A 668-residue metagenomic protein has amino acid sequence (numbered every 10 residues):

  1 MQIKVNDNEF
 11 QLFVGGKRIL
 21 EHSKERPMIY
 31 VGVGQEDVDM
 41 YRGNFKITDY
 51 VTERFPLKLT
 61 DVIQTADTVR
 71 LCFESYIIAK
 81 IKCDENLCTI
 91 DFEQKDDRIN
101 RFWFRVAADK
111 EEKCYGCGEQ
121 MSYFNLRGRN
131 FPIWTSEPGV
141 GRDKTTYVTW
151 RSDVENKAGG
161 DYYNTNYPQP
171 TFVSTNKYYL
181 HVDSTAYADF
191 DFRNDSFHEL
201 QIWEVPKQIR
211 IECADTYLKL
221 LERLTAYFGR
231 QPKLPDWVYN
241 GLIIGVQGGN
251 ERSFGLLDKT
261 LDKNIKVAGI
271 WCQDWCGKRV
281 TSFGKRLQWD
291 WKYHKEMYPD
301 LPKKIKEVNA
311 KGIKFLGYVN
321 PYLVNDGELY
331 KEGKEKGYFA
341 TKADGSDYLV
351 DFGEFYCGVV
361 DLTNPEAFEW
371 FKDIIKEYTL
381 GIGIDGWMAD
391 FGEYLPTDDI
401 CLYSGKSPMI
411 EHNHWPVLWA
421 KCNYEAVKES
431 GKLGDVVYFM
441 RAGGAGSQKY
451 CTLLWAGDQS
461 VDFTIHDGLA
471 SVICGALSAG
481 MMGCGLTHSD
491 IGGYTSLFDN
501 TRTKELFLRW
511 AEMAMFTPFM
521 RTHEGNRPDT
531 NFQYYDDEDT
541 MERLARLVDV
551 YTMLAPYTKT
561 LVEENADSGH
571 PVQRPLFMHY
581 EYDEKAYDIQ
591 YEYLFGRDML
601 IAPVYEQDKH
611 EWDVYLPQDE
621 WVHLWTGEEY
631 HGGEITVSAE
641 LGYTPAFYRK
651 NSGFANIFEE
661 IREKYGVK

Functional and structural regions predicted by a protein language model:
M1-M40, T68-R70, S75-D91, K95-R98: Beta-strand-rich N-terminal accessory domains
I3-N6, I78, L87, K95-I99 (+2 more regions): Catalytic-domain carbohydrate-binding cleft regions of carbohydrate-active enzymes
G34-E53: Short Lys/Arg-enriched alpha/beta "domain-start" segment
I47-D67: Contiguous, well-ordered beta-strand patches that form the walls/edges of small beta-barrel/beta-sandwich domains
L59-D61, F73, G128: Generic detector of low-complexity/intrinsically disordered segments and short hydrophobic N-terminal stretches
N651-K668: Accessory, solvent-exposed terminal regions and/or long lumenal/extracellular loops of proteins
